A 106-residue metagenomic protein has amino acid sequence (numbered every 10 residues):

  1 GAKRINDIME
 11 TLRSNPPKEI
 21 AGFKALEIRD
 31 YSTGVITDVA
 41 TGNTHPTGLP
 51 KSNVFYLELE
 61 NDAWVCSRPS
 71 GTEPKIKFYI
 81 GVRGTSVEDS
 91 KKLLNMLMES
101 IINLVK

Functional and structural regions predicted by a protein language model:
G1-R68, K75-Y79, S86-S90, M98-K106: Phosphate-binding and adjacent anionic-ligand microenvironments
